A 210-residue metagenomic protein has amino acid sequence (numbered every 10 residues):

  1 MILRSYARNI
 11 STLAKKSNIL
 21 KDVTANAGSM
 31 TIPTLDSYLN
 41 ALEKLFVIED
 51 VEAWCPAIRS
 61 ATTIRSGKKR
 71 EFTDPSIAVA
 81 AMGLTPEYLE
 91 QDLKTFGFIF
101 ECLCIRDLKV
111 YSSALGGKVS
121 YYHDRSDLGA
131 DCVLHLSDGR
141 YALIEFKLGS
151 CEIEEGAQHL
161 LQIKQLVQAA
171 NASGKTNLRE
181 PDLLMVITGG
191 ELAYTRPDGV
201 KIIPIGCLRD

Functional and structural regions predicted by a protein language model:
M1-R140: Accessory nucleic acid-recognition modules appended to NTPase machines
E71, S120, A142-I144, M185-I187 (+1 more regions): Hydrophobic/aromatic beta-strand patches that form the interior of the parallel beta-sheet core in alpha/beta enzyme
I77, S126, S150, E191-A193: Conserved nucleotide-binding/hydrolysis micro-motifs of P-loop NTPases
A80, I153-E155, A193-P197: Switch/connector loops and helix/strand junctions flanking conserved nucleotide-binding motifs in nucleotide-processing
E87-D92, G156-I163: Short, surface-exposed loop/helix-turn segments at secondary-structure junctions that function as lids/hinges flanking
Y141-C151, H159: Active-site ExK catalytic segment of metal-dependent nucleases
Q165-L183: Short mixed-charge
M185-D210: Domain-level recognition of nuclease-like catalytic cores that cleave nucleotide substrates
